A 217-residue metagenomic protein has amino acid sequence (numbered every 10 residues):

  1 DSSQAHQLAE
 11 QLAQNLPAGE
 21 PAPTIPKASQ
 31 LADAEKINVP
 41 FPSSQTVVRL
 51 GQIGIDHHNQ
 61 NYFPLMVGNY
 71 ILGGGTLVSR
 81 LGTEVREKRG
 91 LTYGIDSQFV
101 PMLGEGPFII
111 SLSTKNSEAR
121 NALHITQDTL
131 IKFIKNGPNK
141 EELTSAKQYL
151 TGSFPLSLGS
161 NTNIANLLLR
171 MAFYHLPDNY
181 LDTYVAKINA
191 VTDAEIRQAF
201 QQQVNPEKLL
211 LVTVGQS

Functional and structural regions predicted by a protein language model:
D1-P21, N38, K88-R89, Y93-S217: Charge-rich, well-structured scaffold segments of protease-associated domains
P21-V78: His/Glu-based metal-binding/catalytic segments typifying zinc-dependent metallopeptidases
